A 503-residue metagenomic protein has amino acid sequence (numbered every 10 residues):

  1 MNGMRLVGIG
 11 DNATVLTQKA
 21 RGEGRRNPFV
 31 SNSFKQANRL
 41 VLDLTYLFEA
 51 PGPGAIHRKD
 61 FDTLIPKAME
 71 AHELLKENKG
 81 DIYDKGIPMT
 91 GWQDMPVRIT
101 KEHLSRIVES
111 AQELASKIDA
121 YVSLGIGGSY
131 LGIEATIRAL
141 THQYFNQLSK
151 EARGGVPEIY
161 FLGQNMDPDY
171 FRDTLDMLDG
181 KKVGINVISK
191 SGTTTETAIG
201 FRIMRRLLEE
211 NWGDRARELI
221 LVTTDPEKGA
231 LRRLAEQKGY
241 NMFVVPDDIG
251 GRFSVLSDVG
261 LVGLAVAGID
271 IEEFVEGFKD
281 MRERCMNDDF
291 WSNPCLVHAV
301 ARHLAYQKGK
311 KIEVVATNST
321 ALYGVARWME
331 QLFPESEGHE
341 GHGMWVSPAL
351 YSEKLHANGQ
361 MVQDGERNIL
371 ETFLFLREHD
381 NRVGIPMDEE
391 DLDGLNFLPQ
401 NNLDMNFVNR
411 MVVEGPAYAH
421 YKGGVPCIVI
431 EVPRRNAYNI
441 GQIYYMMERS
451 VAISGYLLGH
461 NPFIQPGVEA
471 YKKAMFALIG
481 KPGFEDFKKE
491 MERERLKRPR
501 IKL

Functional and structural regions predicted by a protein language model:
M1-M4, A452: Short aromatic-glycine-(Arg/Gly/Cys) micro-motifs in beta-strand/loop hairpins
D11-V30: A short, charged, amphipathic alpha-helix used as a generic interaction element across diverse proteins
F34-Q112, E389-L395, P399, F487-L503: Extended, charge-enriched "interface" segments that sit outside catalytic cores
R106-D119, T174-V183, V300-K311, V362-R367 (+1 more regions): Glycine-rich phosphate/diphosphate-binding loops that line cofactor/substrate pockets in enzymes
E109, P168-D176, A299-R302, F375 (+1 more regions): Short, charged beta->alpha transition segments
Q112-D288, A477: Glycine-rich phosphate-binding loops that contact phosphosugars or nucleotide phosphates
N211-E371, G467-L503: Active-site phosphate/pyrophosphate-binding segments
I312, T320-V432, A437-Q442, E448-I479: C-terminal catalytic subdomain
